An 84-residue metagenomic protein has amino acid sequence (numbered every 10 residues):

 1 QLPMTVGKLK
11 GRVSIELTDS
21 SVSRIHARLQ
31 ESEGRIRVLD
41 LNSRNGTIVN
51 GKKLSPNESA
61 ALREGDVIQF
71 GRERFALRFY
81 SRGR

Functional and structural regions predicted by a protein language model:
Q1-R74: Forkhead-associated
R72-R84: Regulatory inter-domain linker segments that are low-complexity and enriched for serine/threonine/proline
